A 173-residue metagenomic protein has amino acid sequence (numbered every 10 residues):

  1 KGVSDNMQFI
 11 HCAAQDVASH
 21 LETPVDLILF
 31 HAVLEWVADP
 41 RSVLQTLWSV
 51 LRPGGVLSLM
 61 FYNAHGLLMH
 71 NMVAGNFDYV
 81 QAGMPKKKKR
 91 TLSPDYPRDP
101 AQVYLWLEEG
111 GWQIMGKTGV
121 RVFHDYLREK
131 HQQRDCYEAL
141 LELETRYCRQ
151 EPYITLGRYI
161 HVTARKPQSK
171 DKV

Functional and structural regions predicted by a protein language model:
G2-D16: Conserved SAM-binding strand-loop segment of SAM-dependent methyltransferases
D16-E22: Short conserved loop adjoining the S-adenosyl-L-methionine
L29: A conserved beta-strand element that flanks and buttresses the S-adenosyl-L-methionine
A32-V33: Short catalytic micro-motifs in class I SAM-dependent methyltransferases
R41-V56: A short glycine-rich, Lys/Arg-flanked "PGG" loop and its adjoining helix->strand segment in the class I
V56-G83: Conserved class I S-adenosyl-L-methionine
L92-K117: Short alpha-helix
G116-V173: A C-terminal cap/extension of S-adenosyl-L-methionine-dependent methyltransferases that defines the acceptor-substrate
